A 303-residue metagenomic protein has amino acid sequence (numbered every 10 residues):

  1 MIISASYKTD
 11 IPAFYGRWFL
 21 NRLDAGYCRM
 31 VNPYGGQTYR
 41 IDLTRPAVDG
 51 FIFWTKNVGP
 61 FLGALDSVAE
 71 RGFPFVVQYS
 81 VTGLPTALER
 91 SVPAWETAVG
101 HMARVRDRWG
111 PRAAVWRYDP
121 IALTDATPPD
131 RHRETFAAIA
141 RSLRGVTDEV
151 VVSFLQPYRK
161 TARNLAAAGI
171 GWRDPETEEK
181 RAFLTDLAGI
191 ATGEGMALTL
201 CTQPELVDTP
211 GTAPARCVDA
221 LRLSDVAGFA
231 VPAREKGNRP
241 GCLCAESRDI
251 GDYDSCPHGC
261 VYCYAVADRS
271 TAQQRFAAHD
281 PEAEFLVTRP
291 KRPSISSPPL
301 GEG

Functional and structural regions predicted by a protein language model:
M1-L88, W95, G100-P111, R269-S296 (+1 more regions): Conserved Radical SAM active-site core
K8-D10, K56, S80-L84, D119-I121 (+2 more regions): Active-site beta-loop-alpha junctions enriched in small/polar residues
L84-V92, P120-D130, A166-P175: Surface-exposed cleft-lining segments at the edges of enzyme active sites
T97-R163, D186-T202: Conserved C-terminal portion of the radical SAM core fold that forms the substrate/S-adenosylmethionine-binding
A126-L143, G169-D174, E205-G228: Short, electropositive alpha-helical surface patch
E178-P240: A C-terminal junction/extension of Radical SAM enzymes
P240, R248-D268: Local cysteine-cluster metal-coordination motifs and their immediate loop/turn environment, predominantly Fe-S cluster
